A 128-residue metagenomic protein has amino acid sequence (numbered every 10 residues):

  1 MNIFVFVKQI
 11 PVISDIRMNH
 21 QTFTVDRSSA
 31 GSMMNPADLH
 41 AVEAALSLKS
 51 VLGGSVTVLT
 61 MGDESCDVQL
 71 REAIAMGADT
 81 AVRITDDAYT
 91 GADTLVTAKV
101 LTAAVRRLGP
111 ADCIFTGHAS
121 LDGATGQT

Functional and structural regions predicted by a protein language model:
M1-T128: N-terminal glycine-rich FAD/FM-binding segment characteristic of electron-transfer flavoproteins
